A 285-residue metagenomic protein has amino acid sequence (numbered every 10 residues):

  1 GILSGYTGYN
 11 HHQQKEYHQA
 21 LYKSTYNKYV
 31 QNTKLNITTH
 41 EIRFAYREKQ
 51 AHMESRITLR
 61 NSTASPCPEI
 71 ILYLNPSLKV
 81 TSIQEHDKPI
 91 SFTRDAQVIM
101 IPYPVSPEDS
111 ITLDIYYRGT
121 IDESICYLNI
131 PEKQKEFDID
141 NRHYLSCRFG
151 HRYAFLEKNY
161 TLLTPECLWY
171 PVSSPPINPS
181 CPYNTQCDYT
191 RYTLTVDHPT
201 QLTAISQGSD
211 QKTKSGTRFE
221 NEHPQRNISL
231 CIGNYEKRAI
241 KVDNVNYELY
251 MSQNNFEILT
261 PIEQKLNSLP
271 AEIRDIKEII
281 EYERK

Functional and structural regions predicted by a protein language model:
G1-K49, N184: N-terminal, polar/Ser/Thr-rich
I37-F44, A96-I101, P175-C181: Short structured motifs
H52-E54: Short, solvent-exposed loop/turn segments enriched in Ser/Thr/Gly
T58-T63: Asparagine-centered strand-capping/turn motif at beta-strand->loop junctions
A64-E69, C187-Y189: Short coil/turn motif common to extracellular beta-sandwich-like domains
C67, S77-D140, S180-N184, R218: A surface-exposed beta-strand-loop module
R118-N227: Extended, low-hydrophobicity, Ser/Thr/Pro/Gly-biased non-transmembrane segments
C181-K285: Hydrophobic helix-coil surface modules that form long, contiguous segments used for peptide/substrate interaction
